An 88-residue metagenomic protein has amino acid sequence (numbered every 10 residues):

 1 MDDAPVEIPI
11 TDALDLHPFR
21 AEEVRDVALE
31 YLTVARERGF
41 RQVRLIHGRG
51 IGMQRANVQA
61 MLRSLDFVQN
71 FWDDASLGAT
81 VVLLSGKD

Functional and structural regions predicted by a protein language model:
M1-D88: Long, charged, low-complexity intrinsically disordered regions
